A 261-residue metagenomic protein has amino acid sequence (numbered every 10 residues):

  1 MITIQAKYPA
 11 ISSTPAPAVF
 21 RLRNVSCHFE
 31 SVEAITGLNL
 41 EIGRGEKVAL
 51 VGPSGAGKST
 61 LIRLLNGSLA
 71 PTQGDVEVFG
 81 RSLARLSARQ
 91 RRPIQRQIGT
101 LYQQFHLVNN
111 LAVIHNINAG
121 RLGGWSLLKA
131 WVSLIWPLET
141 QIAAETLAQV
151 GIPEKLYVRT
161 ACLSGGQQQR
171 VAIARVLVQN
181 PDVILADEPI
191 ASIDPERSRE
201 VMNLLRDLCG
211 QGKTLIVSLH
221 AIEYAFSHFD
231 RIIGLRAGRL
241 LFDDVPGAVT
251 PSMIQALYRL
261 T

Functional and structural regions predicted by a protein language model:
N66: Helix-to-loop junction immediately C-terminal to a conserved catalytic motif
G74-S82, I94: Conserved ABC transporter NBD signature motif
S82, W125, K129-E154: Conserved ABC ATPase "signature" region
R159-L163, Q167: Conserved ABC ATPase signature
I184-D187: Catalytic Walker B motif of ABC-type/P-loop ATPase nucleotide-binding domains
P195-R197: Helix N-cap at the start of a conserved alpha-helix in ABC-type nucleotide-binding domains
L219-H220: H-loop/switch region of ABC-family ATPase nucleotide-binding domains
